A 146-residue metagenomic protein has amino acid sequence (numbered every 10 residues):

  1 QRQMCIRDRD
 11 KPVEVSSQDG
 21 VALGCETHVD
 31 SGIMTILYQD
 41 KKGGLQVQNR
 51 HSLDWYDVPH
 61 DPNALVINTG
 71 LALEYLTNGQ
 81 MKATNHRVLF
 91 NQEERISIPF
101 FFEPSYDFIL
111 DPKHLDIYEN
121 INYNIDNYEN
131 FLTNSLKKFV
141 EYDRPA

Functional and structural regions predicted by a protein language model:
Q1-I6: Short, small-residue-biased leader/transition segments that mark boundaries at the very start of proteins
R7-G44, R50: Short catalytic-site patches enriched in acidic/histidine residues that coordinate or position cofactors/metals
A22, Y38-N134, Y142-R144: Catalytic core of Fe(II)/2-oxoglutarate
